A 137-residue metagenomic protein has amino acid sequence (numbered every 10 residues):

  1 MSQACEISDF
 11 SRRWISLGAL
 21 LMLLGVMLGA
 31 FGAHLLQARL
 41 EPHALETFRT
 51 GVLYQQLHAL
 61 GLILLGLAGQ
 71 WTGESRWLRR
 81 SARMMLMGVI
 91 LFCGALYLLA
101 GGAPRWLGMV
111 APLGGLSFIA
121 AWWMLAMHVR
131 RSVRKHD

Functional and structural regions predicted by a protein language model:
S2-E6, R131-D137: Short, charged juxtamembrane terminal tails flanking transmembrane helices
I7-M22, W77-M85: Interfacial segments of alpha-helical transmembrane regions
L20-A30, E46-W71, R83-V89, C93: Core segments of alpha-helical transmembrane spans in multipass integral membrane proteins
A33-T47, A95-L116: Interfacial helix-loop-helix junctions of multi-pass membrane proteins
L35-A38, T72, G102-R105, H128-K135: Juxtamembrane transmembrane-helix termini
Q55-L65, S117-H128: Hydrophobic cores of alpha-helical transmembrane segments in multi-pass inner/ER membrane proteins, independent
G66-L78, A100: Juxtamembrane helix-break-helix junctions at the cytosolic face of small multi-pass alpha-helical membrane proteins
A82-L96, A111-L125: Hydrophobic alpha-helical segments of small multi-pass membrane proteins
